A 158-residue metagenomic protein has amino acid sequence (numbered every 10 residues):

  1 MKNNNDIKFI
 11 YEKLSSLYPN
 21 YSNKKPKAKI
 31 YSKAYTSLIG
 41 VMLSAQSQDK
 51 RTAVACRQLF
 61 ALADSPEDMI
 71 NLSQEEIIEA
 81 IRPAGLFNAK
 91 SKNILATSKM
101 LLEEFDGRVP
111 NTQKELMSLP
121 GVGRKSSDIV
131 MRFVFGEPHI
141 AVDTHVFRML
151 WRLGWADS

Functional and structural regions predicted by a protein language model:
K2-S158: Catalytic cores of DNA base-excision repair glycosylases
